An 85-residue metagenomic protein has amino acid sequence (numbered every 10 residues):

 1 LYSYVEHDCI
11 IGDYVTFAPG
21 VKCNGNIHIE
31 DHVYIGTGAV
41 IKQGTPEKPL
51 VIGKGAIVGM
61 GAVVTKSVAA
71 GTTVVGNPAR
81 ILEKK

Functional and structural regions predicted by a protein language model:
L1-V75, R80-L82: Structural signal for interior beta-strand "rungs" in well-ordered beta-sheet cores of soluble enzyme domains
